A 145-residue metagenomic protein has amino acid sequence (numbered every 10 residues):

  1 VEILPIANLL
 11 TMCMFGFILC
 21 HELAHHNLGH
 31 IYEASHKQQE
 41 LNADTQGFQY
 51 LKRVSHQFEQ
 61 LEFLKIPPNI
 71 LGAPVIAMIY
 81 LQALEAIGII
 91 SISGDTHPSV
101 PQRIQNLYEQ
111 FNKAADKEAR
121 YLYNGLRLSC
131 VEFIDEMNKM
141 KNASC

Functional and structural regions predicted by a protein language model:
V1-F17, A34: Short pre-active-site segment immediately N-terminal to the catalytic Zn-binding motif
E2-I6, H36, N42, H97-Q102: General structural signal for secondary-structure boundaries
F17-H30: Active-site recognition of the HExxH zinc-binding catalytic motif
L28-S35, H56: Short, flexible helix-adjacent loops and helix caps
H36-V54: An active-site-proximal "capping" alpha-helix that borders the catalytic cofactor pocket
R53-C145: Long, well-structured alpha-helical subdomains associated with metal-dependent extracellular/ecto-lumenal hydrolases
